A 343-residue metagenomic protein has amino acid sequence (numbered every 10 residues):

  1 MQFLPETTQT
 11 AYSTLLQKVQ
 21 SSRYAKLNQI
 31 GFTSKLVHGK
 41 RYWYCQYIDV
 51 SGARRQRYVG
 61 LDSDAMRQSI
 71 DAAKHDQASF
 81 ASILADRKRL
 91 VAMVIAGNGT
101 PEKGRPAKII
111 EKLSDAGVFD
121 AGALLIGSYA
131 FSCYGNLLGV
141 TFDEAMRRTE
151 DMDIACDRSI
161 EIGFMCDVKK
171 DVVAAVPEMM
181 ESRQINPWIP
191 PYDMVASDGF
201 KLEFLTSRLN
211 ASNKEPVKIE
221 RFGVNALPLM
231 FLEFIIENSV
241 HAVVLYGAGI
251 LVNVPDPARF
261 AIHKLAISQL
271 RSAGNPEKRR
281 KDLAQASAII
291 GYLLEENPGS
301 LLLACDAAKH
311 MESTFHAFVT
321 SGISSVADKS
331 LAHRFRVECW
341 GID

Functional and structural regions predicted by a protein language model:
M1-R41, I48-D343: Compositionally biased terminal segments of proteins
